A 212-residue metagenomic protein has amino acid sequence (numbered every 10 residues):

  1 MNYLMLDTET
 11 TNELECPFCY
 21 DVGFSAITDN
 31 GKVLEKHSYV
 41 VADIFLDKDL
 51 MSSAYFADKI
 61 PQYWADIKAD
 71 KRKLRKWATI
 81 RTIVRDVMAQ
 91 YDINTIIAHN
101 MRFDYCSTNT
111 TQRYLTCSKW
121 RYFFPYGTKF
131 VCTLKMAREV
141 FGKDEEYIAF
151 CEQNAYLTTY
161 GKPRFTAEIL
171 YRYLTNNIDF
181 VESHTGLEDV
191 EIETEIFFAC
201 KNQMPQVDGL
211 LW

Functional and structural regions predicted by a protein language model:
N2-T111: Conserved non-catalytic scaffold segment of RNase H-like nuclease domains
T11, M136-A137, Y171: A generic structural signal for short hydrophobic patches within well-formed alpha-helices
Y39-D43, F124-F141: A short, structured active-site edge motif that brings together acidic residues
A69-D70, S118-F124, N177-S183: Short, polar/flexible loop-turn hinges at active-site or ligand-entry regions and domain interfaces
T95-R102, C106-S107, E152-W212: Acidic, Mg2+-coordinating catalytic module of metal-dependent nucleases/exonucleases that use a two-metal-ion mechanism
R102-V131: Substrate-recognition/cap helix-loop segment adjacent to the acidic, metal-dependent catalytic center of Asp-based
V131-T158: Short alpha-helix plus adjacent loop in nuclease-associated cores
